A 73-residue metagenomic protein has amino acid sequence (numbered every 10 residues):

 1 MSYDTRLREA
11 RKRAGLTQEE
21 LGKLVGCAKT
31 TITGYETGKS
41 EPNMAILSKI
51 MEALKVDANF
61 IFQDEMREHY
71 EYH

Functional and structural regions predicted by a protein language model:
M1, K12-R13, E41: Short amphipathic helical patch at the helix-1/turn junction of helix-turn-helix
T5-L24, K49: Short basic helix-loop element that most often maps to the first helix and adjoining turn of HTH DNA-binding modules
L7, L21-G22, I32-Y35, I61: Conserved hydrophobic/aromatic packing and binding residues within compact polymer-binding modules
G26-E41: Recognition helix of helix-turn-helix/homeodomain-like DNA-binding domains that insert into the DNA major groove
E36, I46, F62-E65: DNA major-groove recognition helix of helix-turn-helix
N43-F60: DNA major-groove recognition helix of helix-turn-helix/homeodomain DNA-binding modules
F60-H73: Short, charged recognition helix plus adjacent turn of helix-turn-helix-like nucleic-acid-binding domains
